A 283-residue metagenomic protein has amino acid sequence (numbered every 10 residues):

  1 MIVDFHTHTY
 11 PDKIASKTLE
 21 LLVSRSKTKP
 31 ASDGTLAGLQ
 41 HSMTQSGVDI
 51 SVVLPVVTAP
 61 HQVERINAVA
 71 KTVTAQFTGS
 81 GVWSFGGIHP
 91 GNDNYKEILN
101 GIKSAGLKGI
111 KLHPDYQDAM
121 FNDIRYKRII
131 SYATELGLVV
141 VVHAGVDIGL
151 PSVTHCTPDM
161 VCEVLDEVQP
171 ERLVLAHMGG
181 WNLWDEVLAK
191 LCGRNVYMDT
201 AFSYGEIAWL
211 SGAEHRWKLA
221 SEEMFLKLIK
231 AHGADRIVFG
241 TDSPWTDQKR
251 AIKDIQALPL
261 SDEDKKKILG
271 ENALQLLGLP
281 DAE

Functional and structural regions predicted by a protein language model:
M1-H8, D12-I50, L226-K227, A231-V238 (+1 more regions): Mid-to-C-terminal alpha-helical segments outside catalytic/metal-binding sites
H6, M43, A70, I102 (+8 more regions): Conserved, mostly hydrophobic/aromatic
T7-T9, P55, G86-P90, L112-P114 (+4 more regions): A cross-domain feature marking catalytic cores of carbohydrate-active enzymes and several ubiquitous metabolic/repair
T9-K13, T58-H61, P90-N94, Q117 (+4 more regions): Active-site environment of divalent metal-dependent phosphoester hydrolases
G38-S42, I66-V73, E97-I102, R125-I129 (+4 more regions): A general structural detector for well-ordered alpha-helical segments in enzyme core domains, enriched
D49-I50, T58-C156, E283: Active-site gating/metal-coordination segments in enzymes
A75-G81, E167-E171, C192-N195, L258-D264: Short helix-capping segments at alpha-helix termini
K108-G109, D123-V238: Catalytic pocket-lining loop regions of alpha/beta-barrel enzymes, especially the amidohydrolase/enolase/GH5 lineages
